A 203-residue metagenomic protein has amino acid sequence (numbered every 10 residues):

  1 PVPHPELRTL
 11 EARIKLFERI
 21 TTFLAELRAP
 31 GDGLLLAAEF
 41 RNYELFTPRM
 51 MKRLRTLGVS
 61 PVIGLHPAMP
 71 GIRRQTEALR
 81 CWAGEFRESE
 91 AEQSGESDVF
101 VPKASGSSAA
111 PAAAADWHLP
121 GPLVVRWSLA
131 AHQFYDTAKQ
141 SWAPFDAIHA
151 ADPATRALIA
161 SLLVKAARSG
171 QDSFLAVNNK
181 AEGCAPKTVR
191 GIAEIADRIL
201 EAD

Functional and structural regions predicted by a protein language model:
P1-D203: Residues lining hydrophobic/aromatic ligand-binding pockets adjacent to catalytic sites
